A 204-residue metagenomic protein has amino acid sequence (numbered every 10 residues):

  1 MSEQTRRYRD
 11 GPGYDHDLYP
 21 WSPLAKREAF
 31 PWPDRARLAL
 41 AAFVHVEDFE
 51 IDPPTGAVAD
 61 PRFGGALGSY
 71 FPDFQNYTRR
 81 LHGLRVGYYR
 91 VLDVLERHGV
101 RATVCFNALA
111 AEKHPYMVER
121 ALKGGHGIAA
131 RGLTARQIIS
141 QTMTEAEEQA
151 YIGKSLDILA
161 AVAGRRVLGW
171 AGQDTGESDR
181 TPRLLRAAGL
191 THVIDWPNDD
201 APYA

Functional and structural regions predicted by a protein language model:
S2-G169, D174-A204: Catalytic alpha-helical scaffold of carbohydrate-active enzymes acting on polysaccharides/glycoconjugates
